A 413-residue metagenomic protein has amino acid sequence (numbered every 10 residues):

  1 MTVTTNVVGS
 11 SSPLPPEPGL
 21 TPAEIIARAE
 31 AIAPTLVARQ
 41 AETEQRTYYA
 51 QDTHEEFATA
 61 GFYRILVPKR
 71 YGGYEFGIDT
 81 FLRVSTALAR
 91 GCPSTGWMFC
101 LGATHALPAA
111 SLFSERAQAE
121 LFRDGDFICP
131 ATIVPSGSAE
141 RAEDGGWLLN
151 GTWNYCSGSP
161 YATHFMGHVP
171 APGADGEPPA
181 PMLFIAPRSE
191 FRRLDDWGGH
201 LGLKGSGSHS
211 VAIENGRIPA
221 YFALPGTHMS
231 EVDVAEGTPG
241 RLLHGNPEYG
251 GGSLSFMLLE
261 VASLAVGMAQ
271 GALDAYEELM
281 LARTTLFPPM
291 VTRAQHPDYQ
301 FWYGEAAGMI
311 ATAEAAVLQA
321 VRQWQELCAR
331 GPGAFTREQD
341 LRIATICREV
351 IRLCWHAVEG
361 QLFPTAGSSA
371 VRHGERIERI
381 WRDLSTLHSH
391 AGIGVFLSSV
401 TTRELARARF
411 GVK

Functional and structural regions predicted by a protein language model:
T2-P18, S398-K413: Intrinsic disorder at enzyme termini
E30, G267-Q270, G304-A311, A344 (+2 more regions): Generic structural signal for well-ordered, non-transmembrane alpha-helical segments in soluble/cytosolic regions
V37, A41-E44, A311-E349, E359-S368: C-terminal helix-coil-helix/basic helical segment that borders enzyme active sites and/or dimer interfaces and provides
Y49-T59, R64-A162, P178-P179: Glycine-rich flavin
T152-R192, D196-W197: DPxDG-like acidic metal-binding loop motif
S208-I310: Glycine-rich beta->alpha junctions and the first turn(s) of the following alpha-helix
H356-P364, V395-S399: Short segments within alpha-helical structural elements
S368-K413: Glycine-rich phosphate/cofactor-binding loops in nucleotide/flavin-utilizing enzymes
